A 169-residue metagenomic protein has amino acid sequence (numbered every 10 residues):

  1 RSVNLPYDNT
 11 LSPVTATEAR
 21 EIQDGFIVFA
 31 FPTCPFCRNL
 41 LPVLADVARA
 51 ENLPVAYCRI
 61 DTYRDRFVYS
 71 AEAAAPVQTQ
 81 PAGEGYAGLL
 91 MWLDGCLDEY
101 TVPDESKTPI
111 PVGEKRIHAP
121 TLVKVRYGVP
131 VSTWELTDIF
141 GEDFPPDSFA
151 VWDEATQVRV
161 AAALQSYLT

Functional and structural regions predicted by a protein language model:
V3-G25: A short beta-strand-turn-helix
R20-C34, L44: Short active-site neighborhood of thiol/selenol oxidoreductases, capturing the structured segment around
R20-E21, R49, E114-H118: Extracellular/periplasmic catalytic domains that process cell-envelope and extracellular macromolecules
F26-F29, V55-R59, T121-K124, S132-T133: Structural recognition of the beta-strand scaffold that forms the well-ordered cores of secreted hydrolase catalytic
F29, N52-E105: Thiol-based oxidoreductase modules, predominantly thioredoxin-like and allied folds used for disulfide exchange
C34-R38, L122: The canonical Cys-X-X-Cys-His
C37-L53: Typically the conserved alpha-helix immediately C-terminal to a functionally engaged Cys/Sec in thioredoxin-like
P111-T169: Non-catalytic, surface beta->alpha helical segment in thiol-disulfide oxidoreductase systems
